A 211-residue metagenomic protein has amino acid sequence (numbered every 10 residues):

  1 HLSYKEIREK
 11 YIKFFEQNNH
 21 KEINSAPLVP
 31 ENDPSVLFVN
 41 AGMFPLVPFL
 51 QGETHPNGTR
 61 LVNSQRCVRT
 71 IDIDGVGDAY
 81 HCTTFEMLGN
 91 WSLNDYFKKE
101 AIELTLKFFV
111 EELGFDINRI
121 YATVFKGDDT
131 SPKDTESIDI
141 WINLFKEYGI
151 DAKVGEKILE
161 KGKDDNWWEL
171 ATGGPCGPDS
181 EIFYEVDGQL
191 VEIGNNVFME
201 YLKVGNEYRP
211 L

Functional and structural regions predicted by a protein language model:
H1-L211: Structured aminoacyl-transfer and RNA-binding surfaces used for tRNA recognition/handling in the translation apparatus
